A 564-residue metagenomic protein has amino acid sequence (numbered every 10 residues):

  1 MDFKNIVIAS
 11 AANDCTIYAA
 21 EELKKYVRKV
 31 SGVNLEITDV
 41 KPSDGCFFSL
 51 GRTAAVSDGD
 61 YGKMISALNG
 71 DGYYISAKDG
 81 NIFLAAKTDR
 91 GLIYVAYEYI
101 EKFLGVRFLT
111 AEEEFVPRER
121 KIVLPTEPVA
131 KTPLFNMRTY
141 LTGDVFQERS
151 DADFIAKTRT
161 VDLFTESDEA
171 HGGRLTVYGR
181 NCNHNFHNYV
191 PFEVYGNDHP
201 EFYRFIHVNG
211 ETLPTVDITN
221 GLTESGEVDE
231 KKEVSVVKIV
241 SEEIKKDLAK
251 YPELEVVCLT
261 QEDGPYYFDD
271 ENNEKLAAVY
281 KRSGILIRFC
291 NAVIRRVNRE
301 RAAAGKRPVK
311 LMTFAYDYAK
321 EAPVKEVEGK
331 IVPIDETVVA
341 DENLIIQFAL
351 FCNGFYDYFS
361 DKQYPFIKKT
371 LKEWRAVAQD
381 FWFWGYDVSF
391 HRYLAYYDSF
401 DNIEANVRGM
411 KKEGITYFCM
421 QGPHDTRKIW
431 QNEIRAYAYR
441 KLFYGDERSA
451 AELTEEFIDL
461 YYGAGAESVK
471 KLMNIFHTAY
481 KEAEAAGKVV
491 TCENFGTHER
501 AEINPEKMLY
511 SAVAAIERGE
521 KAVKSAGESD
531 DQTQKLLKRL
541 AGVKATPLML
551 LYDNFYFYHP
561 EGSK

Functional and structural regions predicted by a protein language model:
A11-E22, Y26, I65-I294, N298 (+1 more regions): Feature activates predominantly on carbohydrate-active enzymes
E36-I65: Short, well-ordered secondary-structure micro-motifs within conserved domains or adaptor modules
T139, L254-C258, P308-M312, N343-Q347 (+2 more regions): Structural preference for beta-strand elements that scaffold enzyme active sites
S235-K238, K245-A249, P365-E467, K471: Structured mid-domain segments that build the active-site/substrate or prosthetic-cofactor binding neighborhood
A277-V293, I331-Y356, A438-R448: Acidic, His- and aromatic-enriched active-site or binding-groove loops in soluble protein domains that engage sugars
C290-K325, F381-V388, F418-Q421: Aromatic-lined carbohydrate-recognition surfaces of secreted/lumenal glycan-active proteins
M312-L350, L394-S399, K428-R435: Substrate-binding cleft/loops of secretory-pathway carbohydrate-active enzymes
K441-K564: Catalytic domains of carbohydrate-active enzymes that cleave complex glycans
